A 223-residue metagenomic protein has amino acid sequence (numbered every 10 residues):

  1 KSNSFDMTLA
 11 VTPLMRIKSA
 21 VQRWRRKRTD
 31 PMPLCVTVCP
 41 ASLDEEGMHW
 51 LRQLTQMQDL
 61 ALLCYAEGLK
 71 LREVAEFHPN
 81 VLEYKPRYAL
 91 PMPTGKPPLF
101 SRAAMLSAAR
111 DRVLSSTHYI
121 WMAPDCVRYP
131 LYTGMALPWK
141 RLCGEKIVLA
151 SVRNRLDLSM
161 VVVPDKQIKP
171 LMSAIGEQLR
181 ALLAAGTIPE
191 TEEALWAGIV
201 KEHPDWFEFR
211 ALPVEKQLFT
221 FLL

Functional and structural regions predicted by a protein language model:
A10-S101, M105-S115, K166: N-terminal anchoring/stem segment of glycosyltransferases
L43-E45, K70-E73, V127-L131, D157 (+2 more regions): Short catalytic/ligand-binding loop motif for oxyanion handling, primarily in non-cytosolic enzymes, centered on
L43-E45, P93-G95, L131-G134, L183-T187: Short, flexible/disordered intra-domain loops and linkers
M48-W50, T133-G134, A174-I175: Short coil/turn segments at secondary-structure boundaries
R102-V148: GT-A fold catalytic core of metal-dependent nucleotide-sugar glycosyltransferases, centered on the diacidic
L149-N154: Short beta-strand-to-loop element that shapes/binds the nucleotide-sugar donor at the catalytic cleft/hinge
L156-L223: Catalytic core and acceptor-binding pocket of nucleotide-sugar-dependent glycosyltransferases
